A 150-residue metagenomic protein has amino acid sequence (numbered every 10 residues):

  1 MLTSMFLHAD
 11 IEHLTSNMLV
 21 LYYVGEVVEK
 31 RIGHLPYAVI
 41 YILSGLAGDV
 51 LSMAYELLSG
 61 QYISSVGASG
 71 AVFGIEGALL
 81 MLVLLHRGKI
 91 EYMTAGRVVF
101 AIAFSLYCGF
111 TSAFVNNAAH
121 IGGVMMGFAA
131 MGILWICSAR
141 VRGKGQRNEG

Functional and structural regions predicted by a protein language model:
M1-G150: A detector for small-residue-rich transmembrane helices and their helix-helix packing motifs
